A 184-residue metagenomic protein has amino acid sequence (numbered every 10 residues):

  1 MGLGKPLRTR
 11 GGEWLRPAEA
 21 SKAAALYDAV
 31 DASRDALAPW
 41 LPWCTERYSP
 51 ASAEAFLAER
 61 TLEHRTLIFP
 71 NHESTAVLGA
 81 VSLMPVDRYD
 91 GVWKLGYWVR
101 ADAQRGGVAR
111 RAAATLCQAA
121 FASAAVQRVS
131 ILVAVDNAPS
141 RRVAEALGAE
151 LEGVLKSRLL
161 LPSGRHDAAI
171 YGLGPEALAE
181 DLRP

Functional and structural regions predicted by a protein language model:
M1-A25, A29-A36, F69-P184: Acyl-donor (CoA/ACP) binding surface of acyl/acetyltransferases
A20-Y27, P50, E54, A58: An amphipathic alpha-helix signature
D35-L57: Conserved GNAT-fold acetyl-CoA-binding loop/helix
L57-E63, A149: Short loop/turn motifs at secondary-structure junctions and domain boundaries
T66: C-terminal active-site-capping segments
